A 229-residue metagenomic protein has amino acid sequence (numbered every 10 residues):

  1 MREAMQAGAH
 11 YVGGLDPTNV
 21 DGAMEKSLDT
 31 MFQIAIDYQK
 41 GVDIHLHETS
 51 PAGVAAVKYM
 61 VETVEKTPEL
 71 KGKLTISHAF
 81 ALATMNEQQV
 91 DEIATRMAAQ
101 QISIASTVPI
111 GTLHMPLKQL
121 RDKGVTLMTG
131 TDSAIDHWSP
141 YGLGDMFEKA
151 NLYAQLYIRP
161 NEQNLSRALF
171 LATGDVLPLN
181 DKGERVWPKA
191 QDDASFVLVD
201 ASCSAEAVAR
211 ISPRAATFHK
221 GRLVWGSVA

Functional and structural regions predicted by a protein language model:
M1-T75, A81-I102, G111-T129: Histidine/acidic residue-rich metal-binding segments in metalloenzymes
V12, H45, I76, I104 (+4 more regions): Divalent metal-coordination and catalytic microenvironments
P51, T84, W138, E206 (+1 more regions): Conserved protein kinase catalytic core
K66-L74, K118-A201: His/Asp/Glu-enriched, well-ordered alpha-helical/loop segment that forms or immediately abuts the divalent-metal
S77-A79, A105-V108, G130, H137 (+2 more regions): Thr-Gly-centered strand-to-loop micro-motif
P109-T112, S202-C203: Short beta->alpha connector loops
W187-A229: C-terminal cap of metal-dependent C-N hydrolases
